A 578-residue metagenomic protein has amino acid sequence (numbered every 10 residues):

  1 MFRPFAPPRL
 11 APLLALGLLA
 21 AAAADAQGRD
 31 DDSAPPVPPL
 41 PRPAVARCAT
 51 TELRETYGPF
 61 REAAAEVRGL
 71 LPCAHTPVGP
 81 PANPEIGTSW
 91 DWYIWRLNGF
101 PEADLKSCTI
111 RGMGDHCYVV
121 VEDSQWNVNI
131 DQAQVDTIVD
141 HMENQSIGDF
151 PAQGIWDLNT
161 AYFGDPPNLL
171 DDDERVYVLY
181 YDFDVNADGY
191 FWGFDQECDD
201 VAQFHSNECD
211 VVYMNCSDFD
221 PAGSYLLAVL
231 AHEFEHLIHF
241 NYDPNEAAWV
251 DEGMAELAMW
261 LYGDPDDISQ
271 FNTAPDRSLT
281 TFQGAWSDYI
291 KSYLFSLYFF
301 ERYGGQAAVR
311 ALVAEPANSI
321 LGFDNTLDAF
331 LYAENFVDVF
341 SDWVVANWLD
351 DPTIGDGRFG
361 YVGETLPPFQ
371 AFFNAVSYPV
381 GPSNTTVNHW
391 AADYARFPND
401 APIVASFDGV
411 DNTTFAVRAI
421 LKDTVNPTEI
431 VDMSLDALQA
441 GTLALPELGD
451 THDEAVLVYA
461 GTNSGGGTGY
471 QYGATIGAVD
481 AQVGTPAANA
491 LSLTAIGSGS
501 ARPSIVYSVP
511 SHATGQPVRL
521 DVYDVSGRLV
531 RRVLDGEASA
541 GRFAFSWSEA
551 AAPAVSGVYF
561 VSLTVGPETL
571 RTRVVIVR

Functional and structural regions predicted by a protein language model:
A11-A21: Bacterial N-terminal signal peptides
Q27-N168: N-terminal module-boundary/linker segments of secreted carbohydrate-active enzymes
R29, N318-Q482, V525: Beta/coil-rich, acidic/histidine-enriched accessory regions frequently appended to metallopeptidases
D115-A247, M254, D264-D266, R277-T281: Juxtacatalytic substrate-recognition/specificity segment
C198, F204-N207, S224, A228-V229 (+3 more regions): Acidic/His/Gly-enriched intrinsically disordered linker/tail segments that often contain short helix/coil "MoRF-like"
G473-I505, P510, T569, V577: Residue-level detector of functionally pivotal "anchor" positions at catalytic/ligand-binding pockets or at interdomain
P503-I505, R532, E537, A544-R578: C-terminal tail/sorting-segment detector
V522-V530, Y559: Short, glycine-anchored, charge-dense loop/turn motifs used at functional sites
